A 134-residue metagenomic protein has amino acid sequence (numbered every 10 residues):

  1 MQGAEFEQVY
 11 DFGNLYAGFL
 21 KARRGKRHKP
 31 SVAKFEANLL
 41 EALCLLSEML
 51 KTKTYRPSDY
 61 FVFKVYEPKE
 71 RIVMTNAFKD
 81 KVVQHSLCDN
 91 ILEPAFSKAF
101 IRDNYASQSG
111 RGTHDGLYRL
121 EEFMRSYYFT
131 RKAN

Functional and structural regions predicted by a protein language model:
M1-C44: Non-catalytic, polymerase-adjacent accessory regions of viral genome-replication enzymes
G3-E5, I91-N134: Active-site-proximal segment of RNA-dependent polymerases
V9-R24, P57-V62, C88-F96, Y128: Short, compositionally biased low-complexity segments
N14, L46-K69, V82, D89 (+1 more regions): Reverse-transcriptase-like RNA-dependent polymerase core
K21-A33, F63-M74, A99-D103: Glycine-/proline-rich flexible loop or hinge segments
K34-T52, F63, A77: N-terminal accessory alpha/beta regions
E70-I101: Conserved pre-motif C helix in the palm subdomain of viral-like polymerases
